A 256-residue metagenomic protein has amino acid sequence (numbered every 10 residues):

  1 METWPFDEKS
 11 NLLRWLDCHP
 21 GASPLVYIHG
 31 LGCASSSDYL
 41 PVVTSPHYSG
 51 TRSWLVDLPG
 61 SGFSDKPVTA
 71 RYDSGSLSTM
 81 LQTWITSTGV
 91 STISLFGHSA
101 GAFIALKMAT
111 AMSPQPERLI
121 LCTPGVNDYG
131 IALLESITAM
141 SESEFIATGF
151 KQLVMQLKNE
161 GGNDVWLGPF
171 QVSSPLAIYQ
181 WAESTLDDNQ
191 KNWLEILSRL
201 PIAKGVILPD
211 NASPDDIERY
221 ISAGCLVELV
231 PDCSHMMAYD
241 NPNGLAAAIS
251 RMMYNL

Functional and structural regions predicted by a protein language model:
M1-L12: N-terminal cap/lid segment of alpha/beta-hydrolase-fold proteins
N11-D65: Conserved HGGG/HGGXW glycine-rich cap/lid loop of the alpha/beta-hydrolase fold
W54-F96, V230, A247: Active-site loop/oxyanion-hole signature of alpha/beta-hydrolase fold enzymes
G97-G101, A105: Gly/Ala-rich beta-loop-alpha elbow adjacent to hydrolase catalytic centers
L106-A111, P116-I146: Flexible "cap/lid" loop of the alpha/beta hydrolase fold
I131, E144-L200: Conserved alpha/beta-hydrolase catalytic His-Asp/Glu region
L176, Q180-D232, A238: Conserved serine/cysteine hydrolase catalytic core
C225-L256: Catalytic active-site module of serine/aspartate enzymes centered on a nucleophile-bearing elbow/loop
